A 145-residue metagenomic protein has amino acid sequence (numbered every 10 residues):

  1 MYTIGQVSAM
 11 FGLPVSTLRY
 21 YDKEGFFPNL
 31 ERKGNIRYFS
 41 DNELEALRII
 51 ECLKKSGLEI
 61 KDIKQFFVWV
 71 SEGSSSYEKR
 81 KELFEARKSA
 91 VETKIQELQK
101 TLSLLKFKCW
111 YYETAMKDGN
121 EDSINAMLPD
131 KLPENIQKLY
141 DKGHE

Functional and structural regions predicted by a protein language model:
M1-V68: Basic helix-turn-helix/winged-helix DNA-binding cores and closely related short helical interaction motifs
G12, D41, L47, G73 (+2 more regions): Helix-centric, low-specificity signal for extended rod-like, repetitive segments
F26, L58, S74-S75, N120: Residue-level recognition of short, well-ordered coil/turn positions that link secondary-structure elements
I49, V68-S71, S89-E92, Q96: A broad detector of the eukaryotic-type serine/threonine protein kinase catalytic domain
C52-K55, V68-S71, W110, T114-K117: A generic structural signal for secondary-structure junctions that act as hinges or helix/strand caps at the edges
K54-G57, S74, I95, Q99: Residues at alpha-helix boundaries and short interhelical turns
K64-A86: Short, charged recognition helix plus adjacent turn of helix-turn-helix-like nucleic-acid-binding domains
E78-E145: C-terminal regulatory/oligomerization modules of transcriptional regulators
